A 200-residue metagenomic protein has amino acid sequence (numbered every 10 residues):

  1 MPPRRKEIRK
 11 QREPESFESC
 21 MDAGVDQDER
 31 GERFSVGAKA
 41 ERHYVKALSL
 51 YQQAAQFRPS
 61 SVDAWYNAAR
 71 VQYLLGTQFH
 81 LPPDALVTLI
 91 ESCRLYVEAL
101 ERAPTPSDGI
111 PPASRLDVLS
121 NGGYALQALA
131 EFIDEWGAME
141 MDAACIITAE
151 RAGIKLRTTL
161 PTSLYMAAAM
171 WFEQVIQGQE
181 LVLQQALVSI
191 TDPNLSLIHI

Functional and structural regions predicted by a protein language model:
E15-R42, K46, Q53: Alpha-helical segment of the N-proximal tetratricopeptide repeat
E29-A38, L74-P83, S107, G123 (+2 more regions): Short coil/turn linking the two alpha-helices of tandem helical-hairpin repeats
Y44, Y51, L89, C93-Y96 (+4 more regions): Hydrophobic/aromatic packing residues within the alpha-helices of TPR/SEL1-like helical repeat arrays
I198-I200: Conserved small/polar residues in nucleotide/adenosyl-binding loops
